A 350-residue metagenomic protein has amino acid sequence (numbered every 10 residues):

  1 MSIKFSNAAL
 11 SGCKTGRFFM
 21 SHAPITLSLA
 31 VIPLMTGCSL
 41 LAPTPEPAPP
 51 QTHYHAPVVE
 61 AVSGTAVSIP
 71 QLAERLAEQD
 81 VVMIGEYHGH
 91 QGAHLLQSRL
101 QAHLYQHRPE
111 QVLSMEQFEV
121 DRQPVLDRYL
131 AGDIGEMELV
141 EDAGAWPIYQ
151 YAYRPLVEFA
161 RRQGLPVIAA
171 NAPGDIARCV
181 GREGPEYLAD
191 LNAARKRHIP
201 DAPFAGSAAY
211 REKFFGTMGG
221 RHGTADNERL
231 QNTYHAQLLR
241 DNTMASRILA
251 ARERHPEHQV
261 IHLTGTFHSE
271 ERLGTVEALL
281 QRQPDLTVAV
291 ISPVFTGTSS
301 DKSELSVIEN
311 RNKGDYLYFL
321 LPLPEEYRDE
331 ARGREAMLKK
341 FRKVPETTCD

Functional and structural regions predicted by a protein language model:
N7, G12-L27: Bacterial N-terminal signal peptides that target proteins for export
T26-G37: Bacterial N-terminal signal peptides
S39-Q79: N- or domain-start disorder-to-order transition segments that initiate the globular core
L41-P45, S269-D350: C-terminal regions of proteins
G64-Y105: Zymogen propeptides
H88-R99, H103, E110-V112, V120-Y129: Membrane-embedded segments
H107, P124-A251: A substrate-binding/cap region within the structured catalytic cores of diverse enzymes
V112-F118, V290-P293: Short internal beta-strands
